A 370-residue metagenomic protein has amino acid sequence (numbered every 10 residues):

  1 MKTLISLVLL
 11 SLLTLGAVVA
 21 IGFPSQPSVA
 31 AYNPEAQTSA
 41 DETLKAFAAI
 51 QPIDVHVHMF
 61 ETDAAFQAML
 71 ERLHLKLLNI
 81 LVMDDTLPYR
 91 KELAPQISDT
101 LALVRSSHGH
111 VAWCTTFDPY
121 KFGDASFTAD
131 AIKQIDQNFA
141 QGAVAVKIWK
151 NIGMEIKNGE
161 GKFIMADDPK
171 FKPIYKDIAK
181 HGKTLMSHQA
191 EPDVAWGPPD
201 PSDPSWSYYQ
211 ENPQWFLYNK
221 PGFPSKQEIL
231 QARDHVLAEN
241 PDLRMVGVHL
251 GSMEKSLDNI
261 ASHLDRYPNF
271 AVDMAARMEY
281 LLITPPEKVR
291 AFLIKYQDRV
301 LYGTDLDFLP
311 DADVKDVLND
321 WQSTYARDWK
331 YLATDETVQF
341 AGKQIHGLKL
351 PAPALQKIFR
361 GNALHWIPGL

Functional and structural regions predicted by a protein language model:
M1-L4: Positively charged n-region of N-terminal signal peptides that target proteins for export
L7-A17: Bacterial N-terminal signal peptides
A20-H110, A129-D130: An N-terminally biased module of ancient metal coordination in phosphate/nucleic-acid-related enzymes
A31-P34, P221, K226-H235, D242-L370: H/E-rich (His + Asp/Glu) clusters that bind or coordinate divalent metals
K45, A94-L217, P268, M278 (+1 more regions): Active-site gating/metal-coordination segments in enzymes
I53-V57, L77-I80, W113-T115, V146-I148 (+4 more regions): Hydrophobic faces of well-ordered beta-strands that scaffold small-molecule active sites in alpha/beta enzyme cores
H56-A64, D84-Q96, Y120-A129, I156 (+4 more regions): Acidic-and-aromatic substrate-binding clefts and catalytic sites of carbohydrate-active enzymes
